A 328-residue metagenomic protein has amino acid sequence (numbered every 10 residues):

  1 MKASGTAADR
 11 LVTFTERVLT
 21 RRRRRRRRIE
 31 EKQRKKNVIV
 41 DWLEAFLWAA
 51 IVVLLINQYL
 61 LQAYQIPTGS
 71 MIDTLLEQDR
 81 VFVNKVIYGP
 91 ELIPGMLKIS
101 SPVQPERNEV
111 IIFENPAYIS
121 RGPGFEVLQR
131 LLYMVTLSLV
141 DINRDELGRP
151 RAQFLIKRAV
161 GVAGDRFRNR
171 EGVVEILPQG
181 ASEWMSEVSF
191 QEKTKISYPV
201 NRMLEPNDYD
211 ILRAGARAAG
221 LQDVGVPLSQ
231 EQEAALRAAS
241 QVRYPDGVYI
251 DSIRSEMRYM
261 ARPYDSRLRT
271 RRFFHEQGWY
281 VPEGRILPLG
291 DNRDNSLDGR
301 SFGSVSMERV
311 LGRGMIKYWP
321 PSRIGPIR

Functional and structural regions predicted by a protein language model:
K2-I39, E77-R328: Soluble "head" domains of membrane/secretory-pathway proteins
D41-Y59: Hydrophobic membrane-insertion alpha-helices, especially the h-region of bacterial N-terminal signal peptides
L47-V53, G69-T74, K98-S101, V162: Intrinsically disordered, low-complexity boundary segments flanking structured domains
A49, V53, Q62, N84 (+1 more regions): Generic N-terminal helix/loop capping motif
L55, T68-G69, P90, F302: Single-residue recognition of alpha-helix boundary sites
Q62-D79: Alpha-helical transmembrane signal-anchor/signal-peptide segments
